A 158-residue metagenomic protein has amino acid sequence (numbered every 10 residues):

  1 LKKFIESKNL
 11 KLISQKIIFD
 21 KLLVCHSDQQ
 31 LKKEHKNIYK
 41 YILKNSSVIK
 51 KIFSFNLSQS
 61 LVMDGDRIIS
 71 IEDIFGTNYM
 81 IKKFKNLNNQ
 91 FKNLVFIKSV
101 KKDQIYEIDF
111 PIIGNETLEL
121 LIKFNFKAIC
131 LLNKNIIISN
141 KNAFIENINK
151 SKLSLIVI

Functional and structural regions predicted by a protein language model:
K3-E6: Hydrophobic alpha-helical hairpins/lids featuring a short glycine-rich hinge
K8-I122, N135: Conserved mixed alpha/beta catalytic, RNA-binding, or beta-rich assembly cores of soluble enzyme, regulatory
E119-A128, L132-I158: C-terminal binding/interaction regions
